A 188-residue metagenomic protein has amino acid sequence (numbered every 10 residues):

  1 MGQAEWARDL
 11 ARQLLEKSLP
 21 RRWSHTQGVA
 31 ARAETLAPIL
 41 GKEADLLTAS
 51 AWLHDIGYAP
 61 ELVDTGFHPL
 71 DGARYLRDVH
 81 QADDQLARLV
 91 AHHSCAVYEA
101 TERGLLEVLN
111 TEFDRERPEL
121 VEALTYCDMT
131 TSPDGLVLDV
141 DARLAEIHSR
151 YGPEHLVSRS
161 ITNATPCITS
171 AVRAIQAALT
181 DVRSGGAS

Functional and structural regions predicted by a protein language model:
M1-E5, L14-K42, L53, V79-A82 (+1 more regions): Divalent metal-dependent phosphate-bond-processing catalytic cores, especially two-metal-ion Mg2+/Mn2+ enzymes that act
E43-V79, A87-Y98, D128: His-Asp-centered metal-binding catalytic motifs of divalent-metal-dependent phosphohydrolases/nucleases
